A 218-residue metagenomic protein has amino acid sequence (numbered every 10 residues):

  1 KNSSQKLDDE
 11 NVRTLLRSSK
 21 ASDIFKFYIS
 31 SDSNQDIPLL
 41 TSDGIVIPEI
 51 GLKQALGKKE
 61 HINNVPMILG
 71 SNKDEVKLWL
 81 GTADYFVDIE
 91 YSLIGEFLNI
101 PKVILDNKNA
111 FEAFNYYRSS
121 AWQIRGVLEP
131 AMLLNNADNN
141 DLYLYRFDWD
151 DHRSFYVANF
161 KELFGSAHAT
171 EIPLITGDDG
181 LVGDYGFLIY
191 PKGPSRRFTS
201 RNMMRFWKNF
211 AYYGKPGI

Functional and structural regions predicted by a protein language model:
D9-R197, Y213: Substrate-gating cap/lid region and adjacent catalytic-acid/histidine neighborhood within extracellular/lumenal
S195-I218: Non-catalytic, well-ordered alpha-helical segments in soluble enzyme domains
